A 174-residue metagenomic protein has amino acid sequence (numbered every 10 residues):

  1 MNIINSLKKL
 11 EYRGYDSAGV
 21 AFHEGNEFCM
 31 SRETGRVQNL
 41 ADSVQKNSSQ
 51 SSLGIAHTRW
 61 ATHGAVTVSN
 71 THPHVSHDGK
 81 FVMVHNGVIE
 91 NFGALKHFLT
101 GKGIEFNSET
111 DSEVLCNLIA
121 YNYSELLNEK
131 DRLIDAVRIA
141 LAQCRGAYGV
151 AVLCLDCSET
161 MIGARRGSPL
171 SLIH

Functional and structural regions predicted by a protein language model:
M1-I173: Conserved short alpha-helical segments that host acidic/polar catalytic motifs at enzyme active sites
